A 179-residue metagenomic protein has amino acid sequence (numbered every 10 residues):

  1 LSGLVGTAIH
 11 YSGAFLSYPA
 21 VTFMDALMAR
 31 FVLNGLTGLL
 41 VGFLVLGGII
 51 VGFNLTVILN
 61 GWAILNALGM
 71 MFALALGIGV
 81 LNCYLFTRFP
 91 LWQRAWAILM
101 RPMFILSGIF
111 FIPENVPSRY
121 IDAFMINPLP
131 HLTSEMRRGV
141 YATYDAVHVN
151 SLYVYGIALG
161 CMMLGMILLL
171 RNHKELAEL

Functional and structural regions predicted by a protein language model:
L1-F23, M28-N34: Transmembrane helix boundary and interhelical loop/hinge segments in multi-pass membrane proteins
A14-L16, W62, L179: Short cytoplasmic-facing helical segments at TM-TM junctions of multi-pass membrane proteins
F23, M28-W96, A146-Y155, L159-M166: Alpha-helical transmembrane segments and their short interhelical loops
V51-G52, F110, E114, R171: Helix-loop junctions at the membrane-solvent interface of multi-pass transporters, primarily the C-terminal
P90-I109: Pore- or pathway-lining transmembrane helices of multi-pass membrane proteins that form conduits for solutes/ions
I105, I109-Y144: Short hydrophobic, aromatic-rich alpha-helical segments embedded in or entering the lipid bilayer of multi-pass
L170-L179: Short cytosolic juxtamembrane segments of multi-pass membrane proteins
